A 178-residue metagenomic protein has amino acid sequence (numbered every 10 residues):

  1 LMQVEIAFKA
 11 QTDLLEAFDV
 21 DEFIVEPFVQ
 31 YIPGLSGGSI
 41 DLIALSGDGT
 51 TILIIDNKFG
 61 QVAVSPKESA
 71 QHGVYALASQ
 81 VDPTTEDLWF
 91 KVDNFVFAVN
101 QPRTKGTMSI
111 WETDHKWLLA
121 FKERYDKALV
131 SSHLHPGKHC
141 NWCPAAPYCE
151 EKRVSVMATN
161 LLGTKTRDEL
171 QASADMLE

Functional and structural regions predicted by a protein language model:
L1-V25: A non-catalytic, helix-rich entry segment at domain boundaries
F8-E16, S79, P83, L129: Hydrophobic, Leu/Ile/Phe/Ala-enriched alpha-helical segments that form helix-helix packing faces
F18-E26, L134-N141: Short coil/turn segments at secondary-structure boundaries
V20-K127: Mg2+/Mn2+-dependent nuclease catalytic core
L35, E68, P136, L170-S173: Active-site-proximal structural scaffolding
K122, C140, A174-L177: A general structural signal for well-ordered alpha-helical packing
K127-L161: Cysteine-cluster motifs in flexible loop/terminal segments that predominantly coordinate metals
L161-E178: Contiguous, amphipathic alpha-helical segments that mediate oligomerization or scaffolding in large protein assemblies
